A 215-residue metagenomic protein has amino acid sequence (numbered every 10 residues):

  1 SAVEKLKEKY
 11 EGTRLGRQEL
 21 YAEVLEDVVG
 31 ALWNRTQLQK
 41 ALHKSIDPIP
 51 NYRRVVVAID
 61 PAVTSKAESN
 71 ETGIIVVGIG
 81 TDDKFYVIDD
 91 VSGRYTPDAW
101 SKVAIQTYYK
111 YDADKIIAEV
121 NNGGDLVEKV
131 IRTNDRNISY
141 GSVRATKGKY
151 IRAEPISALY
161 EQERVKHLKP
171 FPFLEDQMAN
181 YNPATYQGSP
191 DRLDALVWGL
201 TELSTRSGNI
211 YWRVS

Functional and structural regions predicted by a protein language model:
S1-A62: ATPase catalytic-site recognition across NTP-hydrolyzing enzymes
G16, L20, I156, A195: A residue-level signal for conserved active-site and pocket-lining positions in enzyme catalytic cores
P50-N51, S69, P190: A generic fold-level signal
V57-A58, V76, I117, D194: Structured core elements
I59-T72: An active-site-proximal beta-strand-loop segment
G73, G78-T185: Mg2+-dependent endonuclease catalytic cores in nucleic-acid-processing enzymes, primarily RNase H-like
P170, R192-D194: Conserved RecA-like P-loop NTPase helicase motor core
G199-S215: Acidic two-metal-ion nuclease catalytic site recognized across multiple nuclease folds, prominently DnaQ/RNase D-T
